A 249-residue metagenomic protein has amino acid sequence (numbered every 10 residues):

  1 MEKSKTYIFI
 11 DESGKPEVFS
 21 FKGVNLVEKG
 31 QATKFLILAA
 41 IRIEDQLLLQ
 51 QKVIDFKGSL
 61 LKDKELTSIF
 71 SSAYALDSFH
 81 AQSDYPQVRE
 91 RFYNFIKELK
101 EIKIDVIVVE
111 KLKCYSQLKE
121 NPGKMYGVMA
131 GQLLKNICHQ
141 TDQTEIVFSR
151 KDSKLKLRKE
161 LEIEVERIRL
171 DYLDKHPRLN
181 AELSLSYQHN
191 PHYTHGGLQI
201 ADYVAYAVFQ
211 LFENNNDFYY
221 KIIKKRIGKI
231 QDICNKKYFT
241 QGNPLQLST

Functional and structural regions predicted by a protein language model:
M1-T249: Phosphate-ester processing/binding pockets and catalytic centers
